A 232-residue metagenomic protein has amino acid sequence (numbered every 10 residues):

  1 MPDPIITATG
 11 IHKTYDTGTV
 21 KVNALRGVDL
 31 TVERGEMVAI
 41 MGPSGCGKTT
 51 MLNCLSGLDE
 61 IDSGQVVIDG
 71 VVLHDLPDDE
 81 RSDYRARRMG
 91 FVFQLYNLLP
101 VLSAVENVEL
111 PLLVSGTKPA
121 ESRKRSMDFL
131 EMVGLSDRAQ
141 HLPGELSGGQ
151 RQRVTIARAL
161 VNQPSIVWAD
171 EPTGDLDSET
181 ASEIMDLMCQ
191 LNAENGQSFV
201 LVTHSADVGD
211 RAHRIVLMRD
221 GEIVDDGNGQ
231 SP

Functional and structural regions predicted by a protein language model:
P4-R219, I223: ABC family nucleotide-binding domain
E222-P232: Conserved beta-strand-loop-alpha-helix hinge in the C-terminal portion of ABC ATPase nucleotide-binding domains
